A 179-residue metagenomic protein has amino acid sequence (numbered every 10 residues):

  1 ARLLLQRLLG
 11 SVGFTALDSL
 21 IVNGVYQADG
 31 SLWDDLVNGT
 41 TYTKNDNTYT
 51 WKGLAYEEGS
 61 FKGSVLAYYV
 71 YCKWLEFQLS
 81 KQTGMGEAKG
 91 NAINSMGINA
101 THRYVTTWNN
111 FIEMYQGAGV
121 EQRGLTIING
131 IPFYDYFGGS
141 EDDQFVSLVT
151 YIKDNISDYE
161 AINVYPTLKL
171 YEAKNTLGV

Functional and structural regions predicted by a protein language model:
A1-G63, F77-V179: Conserved short "hinge" loops at termini or chain/domain junctions
L66: Catalytic-loop motifs flanking and including active-site residues across diverse enzymes
